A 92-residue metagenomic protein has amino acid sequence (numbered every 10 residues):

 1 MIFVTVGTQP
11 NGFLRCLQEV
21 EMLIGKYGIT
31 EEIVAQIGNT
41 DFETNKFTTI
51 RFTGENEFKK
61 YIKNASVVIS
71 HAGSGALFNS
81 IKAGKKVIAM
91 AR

Functional and structural regions predicted by a protein language model:
M1-N64: Donor-nucleotide binding loops and adjacent catalytic segments primarily of GT-B fold Leloir glycosyltransferases
Y61-R92: A donor-sugar binding/catalytic signature common to diverse glycosyltransferases and related nucleotide-sugar
